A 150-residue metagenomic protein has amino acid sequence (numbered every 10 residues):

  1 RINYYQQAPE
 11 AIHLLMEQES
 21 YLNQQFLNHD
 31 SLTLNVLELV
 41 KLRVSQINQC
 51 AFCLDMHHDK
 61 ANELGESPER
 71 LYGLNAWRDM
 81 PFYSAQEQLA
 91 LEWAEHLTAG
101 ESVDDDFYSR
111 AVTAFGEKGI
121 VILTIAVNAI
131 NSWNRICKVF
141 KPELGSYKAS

Functional and structural regions predicted by a protein language model:
R1-S150: Hydrophobic alpha-helical segments
